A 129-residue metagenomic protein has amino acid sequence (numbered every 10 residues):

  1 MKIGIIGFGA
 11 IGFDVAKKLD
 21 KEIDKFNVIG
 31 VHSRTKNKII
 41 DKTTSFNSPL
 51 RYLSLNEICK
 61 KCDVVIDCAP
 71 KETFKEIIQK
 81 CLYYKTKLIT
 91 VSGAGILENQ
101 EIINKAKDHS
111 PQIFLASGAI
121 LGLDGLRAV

Functional and structural regions predicted by a protein language model:
F8-G9: Glycine-rich Rossmann-fold phosphate-binding loop(s) that bind the pyrophosphate of adenine dinucleotide cofactors
G12-F13: N-terminal Rossmann-fold NAD(P) dinucleotide-binding loop
E22-T43: NAD(P)-binding Rossmann-fold cofactor-contacting core
S48-K61: Short acidic low-complexity segments
L50, Y84-K87, D108-P111: A short helix->loop->beta-strand "cap" motif at the edges of active sites that frequently abuts
I66, P70, K80-N99: ADP-ribose/adenylate-binding Rossmann-like module
S92-Q112: Rossmann-fold NAD(P)-binding glycine/threonine-rich loop
P111-V129: Conserved anion/nucleotide-ligand pocket segment
